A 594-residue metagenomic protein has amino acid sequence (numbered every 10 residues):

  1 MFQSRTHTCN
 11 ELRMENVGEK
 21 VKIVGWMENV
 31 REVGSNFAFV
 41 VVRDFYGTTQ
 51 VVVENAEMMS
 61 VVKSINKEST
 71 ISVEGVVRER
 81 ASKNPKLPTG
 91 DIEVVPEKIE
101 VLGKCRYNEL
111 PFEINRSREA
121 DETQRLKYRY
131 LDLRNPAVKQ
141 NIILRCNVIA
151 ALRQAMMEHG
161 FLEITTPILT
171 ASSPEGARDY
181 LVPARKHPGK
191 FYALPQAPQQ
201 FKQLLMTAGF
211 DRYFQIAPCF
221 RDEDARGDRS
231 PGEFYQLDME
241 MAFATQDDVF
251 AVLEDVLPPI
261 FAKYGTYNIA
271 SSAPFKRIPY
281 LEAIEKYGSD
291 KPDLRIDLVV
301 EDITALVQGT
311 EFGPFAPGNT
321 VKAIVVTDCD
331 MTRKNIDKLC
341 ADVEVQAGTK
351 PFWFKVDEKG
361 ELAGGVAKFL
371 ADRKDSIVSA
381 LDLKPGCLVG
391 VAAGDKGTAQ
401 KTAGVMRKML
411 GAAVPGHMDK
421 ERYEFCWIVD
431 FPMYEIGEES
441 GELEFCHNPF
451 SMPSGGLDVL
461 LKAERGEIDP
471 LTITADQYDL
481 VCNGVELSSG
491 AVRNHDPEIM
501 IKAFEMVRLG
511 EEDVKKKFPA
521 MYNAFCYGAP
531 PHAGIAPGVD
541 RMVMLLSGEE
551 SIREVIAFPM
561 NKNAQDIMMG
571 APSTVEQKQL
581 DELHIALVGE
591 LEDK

Functional and structural regions predicted by a protein language model:
M1-K594: Class II aminoacyl-tRNA synthetase catalytic cores and aaRS-like
